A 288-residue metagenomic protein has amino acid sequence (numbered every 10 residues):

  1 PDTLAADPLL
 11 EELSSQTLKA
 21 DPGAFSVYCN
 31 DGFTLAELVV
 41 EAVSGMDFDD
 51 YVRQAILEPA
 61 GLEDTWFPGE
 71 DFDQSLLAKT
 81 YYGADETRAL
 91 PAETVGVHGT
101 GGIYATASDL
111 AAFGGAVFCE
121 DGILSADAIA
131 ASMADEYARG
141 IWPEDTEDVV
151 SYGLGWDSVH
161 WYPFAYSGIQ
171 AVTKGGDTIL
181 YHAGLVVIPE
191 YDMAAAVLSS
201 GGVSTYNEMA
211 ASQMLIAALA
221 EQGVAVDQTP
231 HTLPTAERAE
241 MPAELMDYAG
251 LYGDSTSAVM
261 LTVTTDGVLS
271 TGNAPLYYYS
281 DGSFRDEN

Functional and structural regions predicted by a protein language model:
P1-L76, T87-G115, D127-A128, A183: Catalytic-site signature segments of enzymes, centered on catalytic residues
E11-L13, Y81, S132-M133: A generic structural signal for nonpolar/aromatic side chains embedded in well-ordered alpha-helices
G32, E37, A78-T80, A194 (+1 more regions): Glycine-centered structural positions embedded in regular secondary structure
R53, P91-N288: Catalytic loop of the DD-peptidase/beta-lactamase superfamily, centered on the K-T-G motif and neighboring
T65-K79, P143-G153: Charged/polar, low-hydrophobicity segments characteristic of intrinsically disordered regions and flexible loops
G83-D85: Short acidic N-proximal helix/loop "leader" segments that mark the beginning of a domain or an inter-domain linker
